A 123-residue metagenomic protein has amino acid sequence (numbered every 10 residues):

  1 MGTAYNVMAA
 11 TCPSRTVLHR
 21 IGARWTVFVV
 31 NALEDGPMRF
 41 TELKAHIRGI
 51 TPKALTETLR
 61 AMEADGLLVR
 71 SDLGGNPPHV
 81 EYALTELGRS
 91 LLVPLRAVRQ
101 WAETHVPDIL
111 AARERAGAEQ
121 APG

Functional and structural regions predicted by a protein language model:
T3, M8-A54, E81, R89: N-terminal helix-turn-helix DNA-binding core of bacterial DNA-binding proteins
A9, N31, R89-G123: Amphipathic alpha-helical dimerization/coiled-coil segments that flank or bridge DNA-binding/regulatory modules
T26, M38, A64-L67, Q100-E103 (+1 more regions): Generic structural signal for secondary-structure transition and capping sites
G36, L84, Q120-G123: Loop-helix junctions at membrane interfaces
M38, R60, V93-R96: Generic structural signal for well-ordered, non-membrane alpha-helices
F40-P77: Canonical helix-turn-helix DNA-binding module
A45, A64, E86, V93 (+1 more regions): Replace "anionic and nucleotidyl ligands
G74-A97: Basic, amphipathic "hinge/linker" alpha-helix immediately C-terminal to the N-terminal HTH DNA-binding motif
